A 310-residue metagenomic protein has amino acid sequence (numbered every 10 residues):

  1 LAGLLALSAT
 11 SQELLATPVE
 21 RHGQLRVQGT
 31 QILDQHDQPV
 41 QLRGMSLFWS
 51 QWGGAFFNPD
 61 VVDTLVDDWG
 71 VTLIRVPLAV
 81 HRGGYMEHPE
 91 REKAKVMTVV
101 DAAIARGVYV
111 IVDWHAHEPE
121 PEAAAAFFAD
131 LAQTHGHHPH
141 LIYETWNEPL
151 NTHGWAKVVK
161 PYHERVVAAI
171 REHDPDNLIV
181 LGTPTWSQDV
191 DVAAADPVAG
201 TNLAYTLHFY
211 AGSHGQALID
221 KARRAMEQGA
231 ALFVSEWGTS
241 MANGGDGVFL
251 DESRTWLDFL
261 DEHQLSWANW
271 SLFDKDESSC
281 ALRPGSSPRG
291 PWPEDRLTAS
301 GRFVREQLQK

Functional and structural regions predicted by a protein language model:
L1-S8: Bacterial N-terminal signal peptides
S11-Q12, T239: N-terminal compositionally biased, intrinsically disordered segments and leader/signal-like regions
E13-L73, M86, Q307: N-terminal carbohydrate-binding accessory modules
H22-L25, W49, G54, T72 (+4 more regions): Extracellular glycoside hydrolase catalytic/binding regions
D34, D113, E236: Acidic active-site catalytic centers that drive phospho-/nucleotidyl reactions and related ester hydrolyses
S46, L78-V80, A116, N147 (+1 more regions): A mature extracytoplasmic/lumenal domain signature
N58-A126, D130, R171-H173, F249-H263: Aromatic-lined substrate-binding rim segments of carbohydrate-active enzymes
